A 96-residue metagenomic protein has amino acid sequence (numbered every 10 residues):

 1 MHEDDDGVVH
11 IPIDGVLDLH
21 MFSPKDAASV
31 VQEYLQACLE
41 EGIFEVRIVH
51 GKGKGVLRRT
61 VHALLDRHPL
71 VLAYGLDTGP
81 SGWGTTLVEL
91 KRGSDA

Functional and structural regions predicted by a protein language model:
M1-A96: Long, charged, low-complexity intrinsically disordered regions
